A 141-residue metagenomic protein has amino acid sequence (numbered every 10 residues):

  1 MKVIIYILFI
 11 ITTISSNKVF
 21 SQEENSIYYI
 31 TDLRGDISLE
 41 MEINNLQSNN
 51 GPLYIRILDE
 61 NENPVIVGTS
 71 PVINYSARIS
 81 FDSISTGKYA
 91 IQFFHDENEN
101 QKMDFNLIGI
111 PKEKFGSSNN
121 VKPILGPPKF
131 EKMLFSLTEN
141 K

Functional and structural regions predicted by a protein language model:
M1-S26: Bacterial Sec-dependent N-terminal signal peptides
F20-L53, I57, F105-K141: Primarily secretory-pathway and cell-envelope proteins
R56-G68: Short amphipathic beta-strand segments in non-cytosolic proteins
T69-I73: Short beta-strand segments within Ig-like beta-sandwich modules, predominantly Fibronectin type-III
Y75, S80, I84-K88: A glycine-anchored, Pro-Gly-centered beta-turn/N-cap motif
Y89-F93: A short tyrosine-centered beta-strand micro-motif
D96-F105: Acidic, glycine-anchored loop motifs typical of Ca2+
